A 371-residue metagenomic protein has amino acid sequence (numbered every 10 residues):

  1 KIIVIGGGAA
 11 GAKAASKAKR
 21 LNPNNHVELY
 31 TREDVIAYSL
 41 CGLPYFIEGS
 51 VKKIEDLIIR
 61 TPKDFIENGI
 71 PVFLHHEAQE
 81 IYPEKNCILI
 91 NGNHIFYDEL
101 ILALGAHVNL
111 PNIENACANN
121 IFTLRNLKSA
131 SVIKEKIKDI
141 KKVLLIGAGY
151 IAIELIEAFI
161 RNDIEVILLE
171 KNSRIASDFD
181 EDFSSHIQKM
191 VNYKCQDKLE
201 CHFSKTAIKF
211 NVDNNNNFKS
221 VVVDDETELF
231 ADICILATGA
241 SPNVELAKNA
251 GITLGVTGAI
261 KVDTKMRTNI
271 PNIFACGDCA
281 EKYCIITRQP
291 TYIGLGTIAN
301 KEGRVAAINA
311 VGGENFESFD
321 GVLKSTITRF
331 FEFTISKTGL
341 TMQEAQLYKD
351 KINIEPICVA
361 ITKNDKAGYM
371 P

Functional and structural regions predicted by a protein language model:
K1, G7, C279-P371: Mid-to-C-terminal Rossmann-like scaffold of FAD/NAD(P)H-dependent oxidoreductases
K1-G8, I140-G149: Beta1/beta-strand and adjacent pyrophosphate-binding region of the FAD-binding site in flavoprotein oxidoreductases
K1-P71, E157-D182: Beta1-alpha1 glycine-rich phosphate/pyrophosphate-binding loop at the start of Rossmann-like nucleotide-binding domains
I5, I95-H107, L229-G239, G303: Short hydrophobic core segments
G8-A12, D34, V108, K128 (+3 more regions): Residue-level detector of alpha-helix initiation sites
N24-E28, V72-L89, I95, R161-T264 (+1 more regions): A Rossmann-like FAD-binding core segment of flavoenzymes
L57-I58, L144, Y150-K209, G294-A299 (+2 more regions): Rossmann-like dinucleotide-binding cores of NAD(P)H-dependent redox enzymes
C117-K138, N217-V222, E228-I308: FAD-site-proximal beta/loop scaffold in flavoenzymes
